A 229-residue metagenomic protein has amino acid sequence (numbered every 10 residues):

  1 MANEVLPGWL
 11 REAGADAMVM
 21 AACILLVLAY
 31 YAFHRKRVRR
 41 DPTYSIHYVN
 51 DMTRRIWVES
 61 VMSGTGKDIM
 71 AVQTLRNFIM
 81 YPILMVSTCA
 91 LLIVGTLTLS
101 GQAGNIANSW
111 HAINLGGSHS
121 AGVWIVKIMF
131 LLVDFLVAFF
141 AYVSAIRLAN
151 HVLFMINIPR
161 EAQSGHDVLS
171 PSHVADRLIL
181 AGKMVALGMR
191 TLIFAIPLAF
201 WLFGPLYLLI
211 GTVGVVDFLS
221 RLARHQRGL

Functional and structural regions predicted by a protein language model:
M1-G14: Short, strongly hydrophobic alpha-helical membrane anchors
A2-E4, A90-G116, W201-L209, V215-S220: Juxtamembrane "helix exit" motif at the C-terminal ends of alpha-helical transmembrane segments in multi-pass membrane
R11-A21, L115-L131, P205-I210: Hydrophobic alpha-helical transmembrane segments
D16-I46, I83-L97, I128-H151, I193: Hydrophobic alpha-helical membrane-embedded segments
K36-T74: Membrane-interface amphipathic/juxtamembrane segments adjacent to transmembrane helices
V58-I69, F154-K183: Solvent-exposed, non-transmembrane helices and loops of integral membrane proteins
A71-L97, K183-L209: Transmembrane alpha-helical segments and their cytosolic interface motifs in multi-pass membrane proteins
S164, S220-L229: Juxtamembrane membrane-interface segments at transmembrane alpha-helix termini
